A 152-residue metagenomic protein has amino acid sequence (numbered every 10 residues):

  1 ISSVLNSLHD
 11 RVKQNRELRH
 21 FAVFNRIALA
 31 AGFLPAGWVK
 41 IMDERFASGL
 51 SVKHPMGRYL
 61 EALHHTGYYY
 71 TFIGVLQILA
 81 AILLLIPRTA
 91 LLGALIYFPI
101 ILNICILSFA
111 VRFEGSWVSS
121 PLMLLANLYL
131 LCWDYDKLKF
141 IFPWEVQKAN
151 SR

Functional and structural regions predicted by a protein language model:
I1-R45, T71, I86-R152: Extended, low-polarity transmembrane helix blocks
G32-V75: Solvent-exposed, well-ordered loop and adjacent helix/strand elements within mature globular domains that form
I78-L85: Generic transmembrane alpha-helix motif of multi-pass integral membrane proteins
